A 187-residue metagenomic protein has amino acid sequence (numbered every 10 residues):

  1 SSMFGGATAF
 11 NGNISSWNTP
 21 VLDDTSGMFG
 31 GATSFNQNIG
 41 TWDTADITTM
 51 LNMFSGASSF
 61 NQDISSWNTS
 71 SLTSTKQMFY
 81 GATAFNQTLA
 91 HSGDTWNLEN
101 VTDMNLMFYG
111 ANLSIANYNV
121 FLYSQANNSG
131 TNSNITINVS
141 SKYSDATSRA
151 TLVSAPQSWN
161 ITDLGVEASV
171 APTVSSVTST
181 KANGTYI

Functional and structural regions predicted by a protein language model:
S1-V170: Negatively charged
T95, A171-Y186: Short, solvent-exposed loop/edge segments of extracellular or virion-exposed proteins
